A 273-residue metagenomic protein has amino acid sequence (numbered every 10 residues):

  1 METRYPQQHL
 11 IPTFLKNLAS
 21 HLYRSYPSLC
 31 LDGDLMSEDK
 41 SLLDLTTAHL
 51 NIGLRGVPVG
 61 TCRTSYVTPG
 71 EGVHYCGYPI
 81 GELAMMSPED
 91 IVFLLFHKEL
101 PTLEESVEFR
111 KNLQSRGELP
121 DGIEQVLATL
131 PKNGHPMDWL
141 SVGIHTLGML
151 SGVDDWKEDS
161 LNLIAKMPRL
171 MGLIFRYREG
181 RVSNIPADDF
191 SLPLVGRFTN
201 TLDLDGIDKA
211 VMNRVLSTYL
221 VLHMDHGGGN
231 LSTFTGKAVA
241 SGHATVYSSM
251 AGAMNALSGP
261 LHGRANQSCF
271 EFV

Functional and structural regions predicted by a protein language model:
Q8-H9: Cationic, low-complexity basic patches in intrinsically disordered or flexible, solvent-exposed regions
F14-Y26, C30-V273: Hydrophobic alpha-helical bundle cores within soluble ligand-binding/oligomerization subdomains
